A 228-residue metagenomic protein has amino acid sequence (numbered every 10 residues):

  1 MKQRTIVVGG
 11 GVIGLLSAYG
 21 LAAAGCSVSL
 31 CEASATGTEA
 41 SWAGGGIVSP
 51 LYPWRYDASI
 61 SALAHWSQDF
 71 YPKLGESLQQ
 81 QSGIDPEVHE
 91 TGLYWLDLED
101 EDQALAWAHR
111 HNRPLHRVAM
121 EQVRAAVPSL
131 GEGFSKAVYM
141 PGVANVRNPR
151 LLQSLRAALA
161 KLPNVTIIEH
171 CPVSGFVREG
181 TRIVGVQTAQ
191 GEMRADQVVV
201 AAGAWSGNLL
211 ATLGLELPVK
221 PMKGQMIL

Functional and structural regions predicted by a protein language model:
Q3-L30: N-terminal Rossmann-like FAD-binding beta1-loop-alpha1 element of flavoenzymes
G11-V12, A35, A204: Residue-level detector of alpha-helix initiation sites
A22-G44: Glycine-rich FAD pyrophosphate-binding loop
C26, R113, I167: Short phosphate-binding/catalytic loops that engage adenosine nucleotides
E32, A119-M120, E169-C171: Short loop/edge segments at beta-strand edges and connector loops that shape dinucleotide/nucleotide cofactor-binding
T38, T188-L228: Central helical "cap/lid" subdomain
I47-A126: Dinucleotide-binding Rossmann-like beta1-alpha1 core, especially the glycine-rich loop that anchors the ADP
V138-Q197: Helical element adjacent to the flavin cofactor pocket in flavoenzyme catalytic cores
